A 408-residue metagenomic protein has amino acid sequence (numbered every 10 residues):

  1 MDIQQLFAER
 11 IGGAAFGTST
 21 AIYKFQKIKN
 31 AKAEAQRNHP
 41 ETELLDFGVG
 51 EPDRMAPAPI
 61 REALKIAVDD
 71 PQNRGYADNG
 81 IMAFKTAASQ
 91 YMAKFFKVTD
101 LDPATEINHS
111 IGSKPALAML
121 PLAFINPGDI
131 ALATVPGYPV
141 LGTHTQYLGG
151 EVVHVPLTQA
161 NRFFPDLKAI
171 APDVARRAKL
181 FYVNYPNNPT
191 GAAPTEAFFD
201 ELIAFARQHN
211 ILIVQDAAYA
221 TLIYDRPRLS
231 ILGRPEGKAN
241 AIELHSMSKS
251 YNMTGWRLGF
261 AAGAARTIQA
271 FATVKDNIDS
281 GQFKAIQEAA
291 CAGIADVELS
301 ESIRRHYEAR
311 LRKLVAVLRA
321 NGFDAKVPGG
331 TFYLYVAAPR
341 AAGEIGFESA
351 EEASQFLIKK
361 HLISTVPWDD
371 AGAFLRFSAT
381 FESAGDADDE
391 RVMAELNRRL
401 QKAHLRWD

Functional and structural regions predicted by a protein language model:
D2-I111, M119, G293-A295, R406-D408: N-terminal small-domain helix-loop-helix segment of the aminotransferase-like
I3-F7, R234-E308, R312-D324, A403-L405: Conserved core segment of the aminotransferase class I/II
A35, H39, L148, Q208-H209 (+2 more regions): Helix C-cap/helix->beta junction micro-motif
D69-A204, T221-L222, R228-R234, I242: Conserved core of the PLP fold type I
Q90, V98, G346-F347, F356-T365 (+1 more regions): PLP-dependent enzyme catalytic core of the Aspartate aminotransferase-like
V152, I213, A325, S364-T365: Hydrophobic beta-strand scaffold residues
C291, Y307-V315, A325-R340, D369-A373: Conserved glycine-rich beta-strand-loop-beta hairpin in the small C-terminal domain of fold type I
